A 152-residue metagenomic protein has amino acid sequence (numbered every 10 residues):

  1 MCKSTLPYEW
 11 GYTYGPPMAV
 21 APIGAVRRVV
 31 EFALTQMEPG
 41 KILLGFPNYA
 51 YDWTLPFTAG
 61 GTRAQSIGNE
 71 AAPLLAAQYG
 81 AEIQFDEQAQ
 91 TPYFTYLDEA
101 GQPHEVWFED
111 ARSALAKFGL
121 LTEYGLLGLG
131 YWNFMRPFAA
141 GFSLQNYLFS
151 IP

Functional and structural regions predicted by a protein language model:
M1-L75: Substrate-binding surface in catalytic domains of secreted glycosidases
G11, A139-P152: C-terminal helical cap(s) of enzyme catalytic domains, especially alpha/beta-barrels
I23-V30, L115-F118, G141, Q145: Extracytoplasmic/secreted envelope proteins and their assembly/folding machinery, especially bacterial periplasmic
I42-F46, L127-W132: Hydrophobic faces of well-ordered beta-strands that scaffold small-molecule active sites in alpha/beta enzyme cores
L43-L120, N146-P152: Glycan-binding loop/region signatures in secreted carbohydrate-active enzymes
E109, F134-A140: Acidic-and-aromatic substrate-binding clefts and catalytic sites of carbohydrate-active enzymes
K117-G130: Conserved, well-ordered alpha-helix/loop/beta-strand core segments that scaffold catalytic motifs
